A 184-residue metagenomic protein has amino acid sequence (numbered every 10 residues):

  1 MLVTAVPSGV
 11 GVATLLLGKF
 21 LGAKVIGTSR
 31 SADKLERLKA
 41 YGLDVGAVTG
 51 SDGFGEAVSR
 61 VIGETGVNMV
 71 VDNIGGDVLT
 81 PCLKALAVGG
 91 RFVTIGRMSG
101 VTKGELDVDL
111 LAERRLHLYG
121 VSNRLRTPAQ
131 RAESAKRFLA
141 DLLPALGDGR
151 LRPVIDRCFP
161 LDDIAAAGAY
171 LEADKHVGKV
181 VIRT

Functional and structural regions predicted by a protein language model:
M1-S51: Mid-domain Rossmann-like dinucleotide-binding core that forms the NAD(H)/NADP(H) cofactor-binding site
L2, N68-V71, V93: N-terminal Rossmann-like NAD(P) cofactor-binding module of classical short-chain dehydrogenase/reductase
P7, S51, I74-G75, G96-R97: Short glycine-/small-residue-rich Rossmann-like dinucleotide-binding loops
L43, G66-V67, L151, I164: Local beta-strand N-terminus motif with an aromatic residue
G53-E64: Short amphipathic alpha-helix with an adjacent loop that forms part of the alpha/beta core around
G63, A87, E172-H176: Short conserved AdoMet
D77-D148, T184: Glycine-rich phosphate-binding loop and adjacent beta-alpha segment of Rossmann(oid) nucleotide-cofactor-binding
A129-T184: C-terminal hydrophobic helical "lid"/dimerization subdomain of Rossmann-like NAD(P)H-dependent oxidoreductases
